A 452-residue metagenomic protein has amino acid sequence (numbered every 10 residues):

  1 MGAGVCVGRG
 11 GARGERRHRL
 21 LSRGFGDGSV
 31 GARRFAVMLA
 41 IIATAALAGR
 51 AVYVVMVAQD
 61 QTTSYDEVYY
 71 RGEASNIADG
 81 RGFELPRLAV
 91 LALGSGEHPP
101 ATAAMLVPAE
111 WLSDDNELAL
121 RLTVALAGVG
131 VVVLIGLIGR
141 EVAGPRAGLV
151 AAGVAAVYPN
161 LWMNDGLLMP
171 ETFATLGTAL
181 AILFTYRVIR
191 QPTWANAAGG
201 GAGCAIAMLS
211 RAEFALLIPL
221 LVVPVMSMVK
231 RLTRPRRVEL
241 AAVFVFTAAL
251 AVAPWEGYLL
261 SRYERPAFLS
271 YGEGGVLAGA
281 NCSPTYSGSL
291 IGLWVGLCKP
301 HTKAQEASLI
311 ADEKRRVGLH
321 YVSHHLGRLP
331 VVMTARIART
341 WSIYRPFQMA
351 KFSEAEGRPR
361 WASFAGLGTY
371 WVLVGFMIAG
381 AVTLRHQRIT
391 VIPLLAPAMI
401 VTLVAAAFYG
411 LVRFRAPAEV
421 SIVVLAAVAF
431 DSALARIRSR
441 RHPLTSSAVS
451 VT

Functional and structural regions predicted by a protein language model:
R17, A181-G199, G203, V225-R231 (+2 more regions): Membrane-interface transmembrane helices that cradle and orient dolichyl/undecaprenyl
A51-M56, D66-G94, A101-A104, S283-V295: Extracytosolic helix-loop segments that constitute the early lumenal/periplasmic catalytic or substrate-binding loops
Y65, A119-A127, V150-T185, W194-A197 (+2 more regions): Multi-pass, polyprenyl lipid-linked donor-dependent membrane glycosyltransferases
P100-V107, L112-G130, A152, N164-L168 (+1 more regions): Loop-to-helix entry region of an early transmembrane alpha helix in multi-pass inner-membrane enzymes
A119, L329-L394: Membrane-interface anchor segments at the N-terminal boundary of transmembrane helices in multi-pass membrane enzymes
L122-A143, L180, G375-A379: Transmembrane-helix motifs of polytopic, lipid-linked glycan transferases
I135-V157, T175-L176, I189-A195, G199 (+1 more regions): Transmembrane-helix signature of polytopic, membrane-embedded enzymes that assemble or transfer cell-envelope glycans
Y263-P346: Membrane-proximal stem/loop segments at transmembrane-domain junctions that anchor or position
